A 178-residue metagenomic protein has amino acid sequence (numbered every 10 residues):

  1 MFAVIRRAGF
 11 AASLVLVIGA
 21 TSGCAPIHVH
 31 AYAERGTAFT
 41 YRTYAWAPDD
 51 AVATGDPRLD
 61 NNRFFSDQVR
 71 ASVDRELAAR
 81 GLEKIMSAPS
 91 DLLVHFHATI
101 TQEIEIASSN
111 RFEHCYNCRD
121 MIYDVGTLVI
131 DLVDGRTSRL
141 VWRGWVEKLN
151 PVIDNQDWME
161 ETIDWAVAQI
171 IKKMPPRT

Functional and structural regions predicted by a protein language model:
M1-S13: Bacterial N-terminal signal peptides that target proteins for export
F2, S22-R75, A79, P89 (+1 more regions): A structural "domain/chain start" motif
A11-T21: Bacterial N-terminal signal peptides
A25-F39, Y123-T127, L132-T178: C-terminal/domain-edge helix-coil "capping" segments
I27-H28, R80, A88-V141, E147: Surface-exposed short loop/turn segments
A38, P57-V69, M86, D120-D124 (+1 more regions): Extracytoplasmic/periplasmic, Sec-exported soluble proteins
G55-D56, E103-E105, V152-D154: Extracytoplasmic/secreted cell-surface and envelope-processing proteins
D74-L82, Q102, T137, I171-P176: Sec-exported extracytoplasmic/periplasmic mature domains
